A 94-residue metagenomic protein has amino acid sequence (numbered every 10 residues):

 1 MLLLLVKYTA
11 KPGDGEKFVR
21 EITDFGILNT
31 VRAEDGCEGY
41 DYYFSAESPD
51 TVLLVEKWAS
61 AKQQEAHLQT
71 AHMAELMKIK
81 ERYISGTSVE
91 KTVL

Functional and structural regions predicted by a protein language model:
M1-L2, L94: Absolute protein N-terminus
L2-T9, G39-L68: Short, well-ordered beta-strand segments in beta-rich or mixed alpha/beta enzyme and ligand-binding folds
K11-G13, L94: Generic structural motif
D14-E38, H72-E75: Short amphipathic alpha-helical segments
I22, H67-L68, M77-K80: Short, flexible helix/strand-to-coil boundary loops that buttress conserved ligand/catalytic motifs in alpha/beta
E38-D50, L76-L94: Glycine-rich beta-strand-turn "strand-cap" elements at beta-sheet edges
